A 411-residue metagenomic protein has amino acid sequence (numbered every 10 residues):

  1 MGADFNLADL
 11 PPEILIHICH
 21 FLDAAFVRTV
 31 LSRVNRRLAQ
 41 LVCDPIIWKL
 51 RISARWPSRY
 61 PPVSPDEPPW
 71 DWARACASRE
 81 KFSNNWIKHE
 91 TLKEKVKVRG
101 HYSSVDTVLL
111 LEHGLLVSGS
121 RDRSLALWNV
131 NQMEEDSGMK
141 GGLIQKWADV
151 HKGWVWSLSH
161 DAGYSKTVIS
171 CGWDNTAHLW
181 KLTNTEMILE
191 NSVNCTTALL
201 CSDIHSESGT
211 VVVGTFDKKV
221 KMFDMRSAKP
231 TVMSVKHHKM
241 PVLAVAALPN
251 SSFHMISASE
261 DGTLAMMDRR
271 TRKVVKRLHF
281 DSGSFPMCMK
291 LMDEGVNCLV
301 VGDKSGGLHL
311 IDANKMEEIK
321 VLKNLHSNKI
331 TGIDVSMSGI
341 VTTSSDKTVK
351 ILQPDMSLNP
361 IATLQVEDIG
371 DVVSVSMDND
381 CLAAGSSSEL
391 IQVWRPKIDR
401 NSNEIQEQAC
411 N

Functional and structural regions predicted by a protein language model:
G2-A8, P12-H20, A25-L115, G119-D136 (+1 more regions): Intrinsically disordered, low-complexity acidic/Ser/Thr/Pro-rich linker and tail segments in large eukaryotic scaffolds
E13-L15, D355-N411: Terminal intrinsically disordered, low-complexity extensions flanking WD-repeat/beta-propeller proteins
R28, G114-V117, Q145, Y164-I169 (+13 more regions): Structural hallmark of WD40 beta-propellers
V96-G100, E135-V150, L189-C195, V232-H237 (+4 more regions): Short C-terminal beta-strands that terminate individual repeats in beta-propeller domains, predominantly WD40 blades
Y102-L109, K152-H160, N194-I204, M240-A247 (+3 more regions): Canonical WD40 repeat/beta-propeller blade segments in eukaryotic WD-repeat proteins
G119-D122, C171-D174, G214-D217, A258-D261 (+3 more regions): Conserved strand-to-loop turn within each blade of WD40 beta-propeller repeats
L125-N129, A177-K181, V220-D224, L264-D268 (+3 more regions): WD40-repeat beta-propellers
E190-R277, D281: Solenoidal tandem-repeat scaffolds enriched in leucines and small polar residues
